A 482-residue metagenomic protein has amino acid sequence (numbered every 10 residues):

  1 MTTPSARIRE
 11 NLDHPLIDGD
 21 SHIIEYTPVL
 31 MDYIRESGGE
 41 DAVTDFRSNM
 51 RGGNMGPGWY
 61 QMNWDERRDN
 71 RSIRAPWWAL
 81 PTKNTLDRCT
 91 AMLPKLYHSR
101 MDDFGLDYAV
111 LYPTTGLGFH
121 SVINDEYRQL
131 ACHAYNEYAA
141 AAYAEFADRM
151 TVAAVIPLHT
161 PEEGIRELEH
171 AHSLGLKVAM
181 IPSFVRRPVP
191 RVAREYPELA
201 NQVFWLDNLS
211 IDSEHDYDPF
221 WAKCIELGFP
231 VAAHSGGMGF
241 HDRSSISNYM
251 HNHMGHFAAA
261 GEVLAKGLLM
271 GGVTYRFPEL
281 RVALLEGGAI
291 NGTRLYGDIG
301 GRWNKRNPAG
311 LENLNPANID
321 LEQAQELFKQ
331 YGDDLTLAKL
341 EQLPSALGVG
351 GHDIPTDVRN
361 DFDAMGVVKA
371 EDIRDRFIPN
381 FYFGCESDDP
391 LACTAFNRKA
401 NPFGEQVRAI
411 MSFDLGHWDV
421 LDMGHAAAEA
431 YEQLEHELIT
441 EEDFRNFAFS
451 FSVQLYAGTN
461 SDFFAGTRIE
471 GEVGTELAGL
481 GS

Functional and structural regions predicted by a protein language model:
M1-S482: Helix-coil boundary/capping segments in enzymes
